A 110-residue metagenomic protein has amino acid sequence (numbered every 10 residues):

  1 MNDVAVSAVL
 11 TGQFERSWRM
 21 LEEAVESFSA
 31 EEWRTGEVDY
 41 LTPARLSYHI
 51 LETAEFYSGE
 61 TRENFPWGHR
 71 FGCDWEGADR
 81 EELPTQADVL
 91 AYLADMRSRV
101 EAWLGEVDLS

Functional and structural regions predicted by a protein language model:
M1-V9, E52-S110: Short, helix-capping/interhelical loops that line the mouth of catalytic, cofactor-, or ligand-binding pockets
S7, T11-E15, R19-V25, A30-E76: Short, contiguous alpha-helical
